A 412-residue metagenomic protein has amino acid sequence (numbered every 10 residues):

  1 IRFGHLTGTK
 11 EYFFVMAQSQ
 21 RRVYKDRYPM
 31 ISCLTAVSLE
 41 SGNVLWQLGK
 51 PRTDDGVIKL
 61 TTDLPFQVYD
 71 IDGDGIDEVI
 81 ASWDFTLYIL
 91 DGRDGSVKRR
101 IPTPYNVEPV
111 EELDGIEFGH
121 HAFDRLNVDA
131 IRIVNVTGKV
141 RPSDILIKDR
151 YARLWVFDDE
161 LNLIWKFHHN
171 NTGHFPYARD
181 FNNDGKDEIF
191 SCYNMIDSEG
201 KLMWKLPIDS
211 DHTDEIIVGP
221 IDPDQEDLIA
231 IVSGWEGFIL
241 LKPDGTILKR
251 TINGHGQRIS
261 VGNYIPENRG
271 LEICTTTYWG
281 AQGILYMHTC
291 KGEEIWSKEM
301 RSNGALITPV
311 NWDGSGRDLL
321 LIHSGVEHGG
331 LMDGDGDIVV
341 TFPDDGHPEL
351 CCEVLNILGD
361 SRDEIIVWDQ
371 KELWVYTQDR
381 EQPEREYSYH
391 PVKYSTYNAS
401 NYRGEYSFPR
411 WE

Functional and structural regions predicted by a protein language model:
I1-E412: Beta-propeller-forming repeat regions
